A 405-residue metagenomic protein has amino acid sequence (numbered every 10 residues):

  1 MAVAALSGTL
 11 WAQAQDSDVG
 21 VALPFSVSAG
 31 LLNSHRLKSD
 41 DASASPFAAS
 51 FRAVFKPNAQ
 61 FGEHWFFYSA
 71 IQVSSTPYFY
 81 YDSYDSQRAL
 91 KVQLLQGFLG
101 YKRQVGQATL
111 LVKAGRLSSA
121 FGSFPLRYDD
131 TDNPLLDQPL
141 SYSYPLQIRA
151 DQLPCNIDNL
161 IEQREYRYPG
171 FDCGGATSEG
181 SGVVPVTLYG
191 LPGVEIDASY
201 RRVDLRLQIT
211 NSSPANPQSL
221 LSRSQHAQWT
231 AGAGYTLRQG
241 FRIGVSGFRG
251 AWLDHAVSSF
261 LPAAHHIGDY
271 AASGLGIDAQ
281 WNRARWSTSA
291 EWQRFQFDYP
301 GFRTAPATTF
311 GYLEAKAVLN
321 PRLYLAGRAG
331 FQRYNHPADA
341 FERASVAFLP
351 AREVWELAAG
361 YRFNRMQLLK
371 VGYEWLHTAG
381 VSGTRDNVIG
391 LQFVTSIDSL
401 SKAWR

Functional and structural regions predicted by a protein language model:
M1-D16, L146-A150, L400-R405: Cleavable N-terminal export/targeting peptides
V19-P24, A44-P214, Q225-A227, G234-F241 (+3 more regions): Outer membrane beta-barrel
V21, A53-F55, P192, W229 (+3 more regions): Residue-level marker for the onset of beta-strands and adjacent loop->beta junctions in well-ordered domains
P24-S34: N-terminal regions that are enriched for targeting/export leaders and immediately downstream pro/stem segments
L31, G122-L126, V394, S401: Short acidic-glycine motifs
R36-A42, Q87, I243-R405: Outer-membrane beta-barrel pore domains
V184-L188, P192-E195, L221-Q225, I267-G274 (+2 more regions): Short, contiguous, pocket-lining structural segments that sit at or immediately flank catalytic/ligand-binding sites
T210-G232, T378-V394: C-terminal/domain-terminus segments
